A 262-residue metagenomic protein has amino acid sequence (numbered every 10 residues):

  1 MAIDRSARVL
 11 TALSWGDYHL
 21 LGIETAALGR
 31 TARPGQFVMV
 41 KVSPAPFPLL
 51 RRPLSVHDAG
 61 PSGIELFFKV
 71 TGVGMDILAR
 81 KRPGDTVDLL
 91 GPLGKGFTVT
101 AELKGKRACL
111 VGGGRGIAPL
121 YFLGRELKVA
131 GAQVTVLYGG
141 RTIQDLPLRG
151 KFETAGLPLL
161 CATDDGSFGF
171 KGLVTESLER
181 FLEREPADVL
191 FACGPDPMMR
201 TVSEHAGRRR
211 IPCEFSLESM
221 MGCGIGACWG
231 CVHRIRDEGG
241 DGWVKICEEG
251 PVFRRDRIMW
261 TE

Functional and structural regions predicted by a protein language model:
M1, W243-E262: Short, basic/aromatic-enriched C-terminal tail that caps enzymatic domains
A2-D85: Ferredoxin-reductase
T11, D58, C161-T163, F215 (+1 more regions): Structural signal for conserved beta-strand scaffold positions within catalytic alpha/beta enzyme cores
S43-A45, P92, R236: Short, surface-exposed secondary-structure boundary micro-motifs
M75-M220: FNR/FR-type flavoprotein reductase catalytic core
D196, E218-P251: Local cysteine-cluster metal-coordination motifs and their immediate loop/turn environment, predominantly Fe-S cluster
